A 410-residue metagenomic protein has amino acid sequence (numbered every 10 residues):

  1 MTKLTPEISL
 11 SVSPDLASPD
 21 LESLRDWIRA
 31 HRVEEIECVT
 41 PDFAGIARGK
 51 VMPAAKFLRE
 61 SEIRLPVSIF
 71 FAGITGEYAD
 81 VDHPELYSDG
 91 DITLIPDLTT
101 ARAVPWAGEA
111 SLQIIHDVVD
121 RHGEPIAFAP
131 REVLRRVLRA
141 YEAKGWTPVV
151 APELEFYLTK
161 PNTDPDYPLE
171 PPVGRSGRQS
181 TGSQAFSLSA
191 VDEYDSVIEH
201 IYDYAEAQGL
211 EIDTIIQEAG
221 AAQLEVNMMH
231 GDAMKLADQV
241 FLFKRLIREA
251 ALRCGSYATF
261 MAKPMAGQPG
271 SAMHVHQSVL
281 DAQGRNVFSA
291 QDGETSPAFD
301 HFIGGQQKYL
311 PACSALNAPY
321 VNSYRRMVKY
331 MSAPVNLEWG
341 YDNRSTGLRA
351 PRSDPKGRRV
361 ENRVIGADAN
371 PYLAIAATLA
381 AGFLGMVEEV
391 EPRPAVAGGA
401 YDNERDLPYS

Functional and structural regions predicted by a protein language model:
T2-S11, L242, E249-A250, S256-A258 (+1 more regions): Catalytic-core signal marking the mid-to-C-terminal active-site face
T2-T214, L236, L373, L407-S410: ATP/Mg2+-dependent ligation/transfer catalytic cores
P41-I46, L154-K160, E218-Q223, K263-S271 (+2 more regions): A glycine-rich phosphate-binding loop feature that marks nucleotide/adenosyl-phosphate handling sites
A103-A110, P148-V149, I215-A219, Q268 (+2 more regions): Short glycine/proline-enriched loop/turn "hinge" motifs that connect secondary-structure elements and lie
I114-D120, L224-H230, Q277, N362: Short, hydrophobic beta-strand segments
V149-Y157, V173-L188, Q208-M228, A258-H276 (+1 more regions): Core alpha/beta catalytic barrel or barrel-like domain that forms the active/cofactor pocket in diverse metabolic
A185, S189-Y194, I198-I212, V226-A233 (+2 more regions): Accessory "access/gating" subregions that flank catalytic or transport cores
H230-F241, M265-A266: Active-site neighborhood of thiol-dependent amide/isopeptide-bond enzymes
